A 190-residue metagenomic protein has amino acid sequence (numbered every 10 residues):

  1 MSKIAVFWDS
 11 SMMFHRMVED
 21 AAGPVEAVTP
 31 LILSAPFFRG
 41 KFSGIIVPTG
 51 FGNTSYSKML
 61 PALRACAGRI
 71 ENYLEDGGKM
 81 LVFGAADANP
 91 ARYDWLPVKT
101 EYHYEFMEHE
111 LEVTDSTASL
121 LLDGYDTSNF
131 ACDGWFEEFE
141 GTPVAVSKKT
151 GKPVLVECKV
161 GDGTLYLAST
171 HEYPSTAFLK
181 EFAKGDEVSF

Functional and structural regions predicted by a protein language model:
M1, F37-F42, L74-E75, F136-E140 (+1 more regions): Flexible, charged surface loops at secondary-structure boundaries
M1-G44: Aromatic-Pro/Gly-enriched surface loop or interdomain linker that acts as a lid/target-recognition segment
V6-S11, P30-L31, P48-F51, G84-A86 (+1 more regions): Structural motif
H15-A21, M107-A183, F190: Catalytic beta-strand/loop cores that center a nucleophilic Ser/Cys/Thr and support acyl-enzyme chemistry
P30-A35, A65, T150-V154: Alpha-helical scaffolding within the catalytic cores of extracellular/periplasmic polymer-degrading hydrolases
P36-P61: Short, well-ordered secondary-structure micro-motifs within conserved domains or adaptor modules
G52-D133: A glycine-rich, often tryptophan-bearing local segment used as a flexible ligand/cofactor-contacting loop or short
